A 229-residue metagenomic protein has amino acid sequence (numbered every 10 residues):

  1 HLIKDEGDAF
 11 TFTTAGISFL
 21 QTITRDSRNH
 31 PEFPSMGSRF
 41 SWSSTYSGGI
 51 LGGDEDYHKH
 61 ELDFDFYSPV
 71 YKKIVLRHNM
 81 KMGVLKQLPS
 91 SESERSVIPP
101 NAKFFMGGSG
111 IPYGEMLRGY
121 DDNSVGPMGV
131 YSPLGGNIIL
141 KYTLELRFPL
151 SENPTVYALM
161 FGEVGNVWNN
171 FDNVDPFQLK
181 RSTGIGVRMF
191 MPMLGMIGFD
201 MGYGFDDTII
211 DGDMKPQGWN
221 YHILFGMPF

Functional and structural regions predicted by a protein language model:
L2-S151, T155-V156, M160-F161, W168-N170 (+2 more regions): C-terminal outer-membrane beta-barrel translocator/porin domains of Gram-negative envelope proteins and their
G107-G114, N173-F229: C-terminal beta-signal and terminal closure region of outer-membrane beta-barrel proteins
